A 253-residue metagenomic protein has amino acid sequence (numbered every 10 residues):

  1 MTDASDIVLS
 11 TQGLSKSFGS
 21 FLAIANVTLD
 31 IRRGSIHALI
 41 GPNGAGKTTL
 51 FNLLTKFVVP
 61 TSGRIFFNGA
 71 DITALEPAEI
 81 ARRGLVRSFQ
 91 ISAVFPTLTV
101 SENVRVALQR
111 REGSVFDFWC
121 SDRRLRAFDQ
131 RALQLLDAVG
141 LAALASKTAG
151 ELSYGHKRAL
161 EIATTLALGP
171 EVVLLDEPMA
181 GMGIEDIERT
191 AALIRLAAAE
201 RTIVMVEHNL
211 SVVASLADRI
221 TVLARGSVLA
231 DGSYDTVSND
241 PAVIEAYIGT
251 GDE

Functional and structural regions predicted by a protein language model:
T2-E253: Glycine-rich phosphate-binding loops of nucleotide-dependent enzymes
